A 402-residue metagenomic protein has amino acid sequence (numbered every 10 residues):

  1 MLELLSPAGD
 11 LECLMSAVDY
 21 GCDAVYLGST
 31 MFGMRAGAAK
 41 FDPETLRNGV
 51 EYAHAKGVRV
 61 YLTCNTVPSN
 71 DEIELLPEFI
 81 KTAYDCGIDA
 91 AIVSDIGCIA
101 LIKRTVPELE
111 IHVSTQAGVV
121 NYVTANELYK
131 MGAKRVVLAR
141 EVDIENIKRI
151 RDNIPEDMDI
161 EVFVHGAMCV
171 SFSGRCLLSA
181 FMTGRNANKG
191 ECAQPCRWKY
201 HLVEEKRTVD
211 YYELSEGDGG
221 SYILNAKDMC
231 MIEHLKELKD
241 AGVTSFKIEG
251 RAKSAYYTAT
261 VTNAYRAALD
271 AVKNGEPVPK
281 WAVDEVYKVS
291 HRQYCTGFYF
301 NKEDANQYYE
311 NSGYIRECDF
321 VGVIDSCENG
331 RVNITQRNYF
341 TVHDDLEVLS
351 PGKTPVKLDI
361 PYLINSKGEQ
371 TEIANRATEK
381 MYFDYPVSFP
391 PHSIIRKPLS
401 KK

Functional and structural regions predicted by a protein language model:
M1-Y20, A24-L27, M31, K56-T66 (+5 more regions): Surface-exposed amphipathic alpha-helical tracts and adjacent flexible/coil segments at the periphery of soluble enzymes
D10-C13, M31-Y122: Active-site beta->alpha loop and helix N-cap motifs at the rims of alpha/beta catalytic domains
